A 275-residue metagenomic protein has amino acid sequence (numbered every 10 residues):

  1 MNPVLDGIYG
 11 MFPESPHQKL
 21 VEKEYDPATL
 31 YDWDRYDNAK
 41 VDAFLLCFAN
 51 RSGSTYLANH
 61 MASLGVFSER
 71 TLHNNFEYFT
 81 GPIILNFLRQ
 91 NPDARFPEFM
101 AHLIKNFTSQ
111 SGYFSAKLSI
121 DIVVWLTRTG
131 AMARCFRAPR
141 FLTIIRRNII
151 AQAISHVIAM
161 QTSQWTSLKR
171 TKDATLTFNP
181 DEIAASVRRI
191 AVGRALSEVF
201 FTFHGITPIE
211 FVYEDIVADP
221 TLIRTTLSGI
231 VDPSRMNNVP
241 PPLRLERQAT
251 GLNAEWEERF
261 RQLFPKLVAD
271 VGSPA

Functional and structural regions predicted by a protein language model:
M1-T108, L245-A249: PAPS-dependent sulfotransferase catalytic core
K40-V41, Q110-Y113, R137-P139: A general structural motif
L45, S68-N74, F114-K117, F141-I144 (+1 more regions): A structural signal for short, well-ordered beta-strand segments and their strand-loop junctions that often border
A49, M61, L118-S119, R146 (+1 more regions): Short, well-ordered beta-to-alpha junction loops that form the rim of enzyme active sites and present histidine/acidic
H73-N75, F79-P82, E182, F200-P274: The conserved 3'-phosphoadenosine-5'-phosphosulfate
L88-D93, I122-L126, D215-D219: Acidic-and-aromatic substrate-binding clefts and catalytic sites of carbohydrate-active enzymes
N91-M100, W165, W256-P265: A polyampholytic, Gly/Pro-enriched intrinsically disordered region
S119-E210, T221-M236: PAPS-dependent sulfotransferase catalytic domain
